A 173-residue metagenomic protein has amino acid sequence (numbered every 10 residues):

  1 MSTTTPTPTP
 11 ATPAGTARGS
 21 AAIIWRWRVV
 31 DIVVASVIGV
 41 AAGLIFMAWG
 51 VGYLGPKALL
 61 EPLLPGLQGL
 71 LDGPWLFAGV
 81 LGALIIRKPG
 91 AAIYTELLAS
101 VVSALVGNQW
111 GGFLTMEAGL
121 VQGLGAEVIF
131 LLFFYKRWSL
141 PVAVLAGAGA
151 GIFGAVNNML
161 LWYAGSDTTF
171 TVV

Functional and structural regions predicted by a protein language model:
M1-R26: Short, Lys/Arg-rich, polar N-terminal cytosolic tail immediately upstream of the first transmembrane signal-anchor
R18-G82: Hydrophobic transmembrane alpha-helices
G19, I23-W27, D31, L64 (+7 more regions): Membrane-helix interfacial "entry" motifs
I32-S36, G73, F77, G90-L97 (+3 more regions): Hydrophobic alpha-helical transmembrane segments
G39-F46, L97-V106, G147-N158: Aromatic-anchored segments of alpha-helical transmembrane domains
A58-L60, K136-V173: Membrane-embedded alpha-helical hairpins and interfacial helices in multi-pass inner-membrane proteins
G73-R87, G125-F130: Generic transmembrane alpha-helix motif of multi-pass integral membrane proteins
A99-A126, L161: Interfacial aromatic-anchored transmembrane helix boundaries in multi-pass membrane proteins
